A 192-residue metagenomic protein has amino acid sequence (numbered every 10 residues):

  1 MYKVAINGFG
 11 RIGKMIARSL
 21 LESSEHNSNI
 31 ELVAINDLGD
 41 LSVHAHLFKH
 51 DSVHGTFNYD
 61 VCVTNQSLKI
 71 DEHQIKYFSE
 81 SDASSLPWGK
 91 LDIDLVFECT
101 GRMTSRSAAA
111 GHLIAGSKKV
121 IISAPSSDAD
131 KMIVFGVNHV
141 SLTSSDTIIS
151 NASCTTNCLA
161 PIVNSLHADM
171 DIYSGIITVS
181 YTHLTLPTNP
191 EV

Functional and structural regions predicted by a protein language model:
M1-Y181: N-terminal Rossmann-like NAD(P) cofactor-binding subdomain of oxidoreductases, focused on the glycine-rich
A110, T188-N189: Intrinsically disordered, low-complexity regions enriched for glutamine and histidine
T182-T188: Conserved small/polar residues in nucleotide/adenosyl-binding loops
